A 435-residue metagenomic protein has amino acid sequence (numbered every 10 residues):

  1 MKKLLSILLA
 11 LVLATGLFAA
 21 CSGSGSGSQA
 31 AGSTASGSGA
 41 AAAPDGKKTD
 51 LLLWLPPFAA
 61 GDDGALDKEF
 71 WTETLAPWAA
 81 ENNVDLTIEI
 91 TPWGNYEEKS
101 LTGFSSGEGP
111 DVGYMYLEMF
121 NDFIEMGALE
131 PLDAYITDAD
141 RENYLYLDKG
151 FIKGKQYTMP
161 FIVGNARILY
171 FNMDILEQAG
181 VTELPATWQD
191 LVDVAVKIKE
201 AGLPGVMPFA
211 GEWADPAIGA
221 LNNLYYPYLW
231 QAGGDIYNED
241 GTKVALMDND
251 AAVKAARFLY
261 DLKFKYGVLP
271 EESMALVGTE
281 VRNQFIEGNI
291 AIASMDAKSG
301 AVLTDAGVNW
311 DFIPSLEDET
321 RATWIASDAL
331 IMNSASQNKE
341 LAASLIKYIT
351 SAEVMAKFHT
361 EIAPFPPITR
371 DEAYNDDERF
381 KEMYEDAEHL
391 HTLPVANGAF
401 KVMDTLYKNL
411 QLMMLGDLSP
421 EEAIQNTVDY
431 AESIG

Functional and structural regions predicted by a protein language model:
S6, C21-D122, A139-R141, E183 (+5 more regions): Conserved N-terminal structural module of periplasmic/extracytoplasmic solute-binding proteins
G16-A20: C-terminal motif of bacterial Sec signal peptides marking the signal peptidase cleavage site
A43-K47, L117-R167, V192, D311-I313 (+1 more regions): Hinge/lid segment of periplasmic solute-binding proteins
A80, L86, E177, F264-G267 (+1 more regions): Conserved C-terminal helix/tail region of periplasmic/extracytoplasmic solute-binding proteins
A80-Y144, F151, D174-A186, N283-Q284 (+4 more regions): Extracytoplasmic "Venus flytrap"/periplasmic binding protein-like
K155-F161, R167, V192-V244, I290: Extracytoplasmic/periplasmic solute-binding protein
V194-K197, G241-S273: Glycine-centered hinge/linker elements that transmit conformational signals in sensory and ligand-binding systems
A293-N309, D318-K408: C-terminal lobe and pocket-closing loops of periplasmic/extracytoplasmic Venus-flytrap solute-binding proteins
